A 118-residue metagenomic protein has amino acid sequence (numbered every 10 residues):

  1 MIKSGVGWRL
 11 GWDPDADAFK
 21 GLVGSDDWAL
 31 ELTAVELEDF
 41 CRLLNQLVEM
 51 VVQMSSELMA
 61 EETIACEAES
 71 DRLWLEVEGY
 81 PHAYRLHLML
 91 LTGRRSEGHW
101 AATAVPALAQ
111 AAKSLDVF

Functional and structural regions predicted by a protein language model:
M1-F118: Positively charged, low-complexity terminal tracts and the immediately adjacent first secondary-structure elements
